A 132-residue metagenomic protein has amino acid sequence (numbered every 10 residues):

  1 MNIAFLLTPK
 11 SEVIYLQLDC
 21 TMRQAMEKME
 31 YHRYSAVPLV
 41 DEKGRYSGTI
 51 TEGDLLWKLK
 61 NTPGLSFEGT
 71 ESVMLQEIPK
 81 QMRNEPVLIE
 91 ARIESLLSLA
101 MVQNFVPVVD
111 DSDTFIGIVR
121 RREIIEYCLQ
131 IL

Functional and structural regions predicted by a protein language model:
M1-E12, T51-Q103, R120-L132: Tandem CBS (Bateman) regulatory domains
Y15-Y34, V40, E85-Q103, V109-S112 (+1 more regions): The conserved cystathionine-beta-synthase
T21, V40, G44, K58-L59 (+5 more regions): Residue-level detector of alpha-helical recognition elements and their boundaries
M29, V37-D54, A100, V108-E123: A glycine-centered beta-loop-beta connector
